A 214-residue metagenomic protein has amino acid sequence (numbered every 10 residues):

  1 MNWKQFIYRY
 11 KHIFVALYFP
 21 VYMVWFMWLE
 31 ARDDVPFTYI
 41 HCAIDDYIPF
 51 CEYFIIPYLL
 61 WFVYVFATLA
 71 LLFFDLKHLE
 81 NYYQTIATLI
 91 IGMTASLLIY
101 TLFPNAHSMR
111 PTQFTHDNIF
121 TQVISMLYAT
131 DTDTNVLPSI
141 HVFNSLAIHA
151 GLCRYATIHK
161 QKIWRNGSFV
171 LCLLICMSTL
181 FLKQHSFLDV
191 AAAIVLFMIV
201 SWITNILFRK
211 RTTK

Functional and structural regions predicted by a protein language model:
N2-A67: N-terminal transmembrane-helix/juxtamembrane module of multi-pass inner/ER membrane proteins
Y22-M27, M93-I99, V170-L180: Aromatic-anchored segments of alpha-helical transmembrane domains
L29-A43, D75-I158, I163, T212: Membrane-interface loops
L60, F143, F187-A191: Active-site His/Glu-centered metal-binding helix of metallohydrolases
Y64-L69, L146-G151, V170-S178: Hydrophobic, membrane-inserted alpha-helices
R110-F114, T132-L137, L174-S201: Interfacial helix-loop-helix junctions of multi-pass membrane proteins
H149-R154, F197-N205: Hydrophobic transmembrane alpha-helices
N205-K214: Membrane-interface capping segments at transmembrane-helix boundaries
